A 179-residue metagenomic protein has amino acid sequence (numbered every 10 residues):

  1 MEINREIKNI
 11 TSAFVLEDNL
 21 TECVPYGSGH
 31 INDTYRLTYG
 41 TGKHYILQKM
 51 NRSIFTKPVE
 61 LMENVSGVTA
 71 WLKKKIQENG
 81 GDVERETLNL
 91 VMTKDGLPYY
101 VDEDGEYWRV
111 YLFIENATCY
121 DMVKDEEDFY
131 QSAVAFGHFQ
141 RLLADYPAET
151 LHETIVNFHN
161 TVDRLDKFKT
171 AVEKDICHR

Functional and structural regions predicted by a protein language model:
M1-V24, V68, L72: Juxta-kinase regulatory segment immediately upstream of eukaryotic protein kinase catalytic domains
E22-C177: Conserved ATP-binding subdomain of kinase catalytic cores across diverse folds
